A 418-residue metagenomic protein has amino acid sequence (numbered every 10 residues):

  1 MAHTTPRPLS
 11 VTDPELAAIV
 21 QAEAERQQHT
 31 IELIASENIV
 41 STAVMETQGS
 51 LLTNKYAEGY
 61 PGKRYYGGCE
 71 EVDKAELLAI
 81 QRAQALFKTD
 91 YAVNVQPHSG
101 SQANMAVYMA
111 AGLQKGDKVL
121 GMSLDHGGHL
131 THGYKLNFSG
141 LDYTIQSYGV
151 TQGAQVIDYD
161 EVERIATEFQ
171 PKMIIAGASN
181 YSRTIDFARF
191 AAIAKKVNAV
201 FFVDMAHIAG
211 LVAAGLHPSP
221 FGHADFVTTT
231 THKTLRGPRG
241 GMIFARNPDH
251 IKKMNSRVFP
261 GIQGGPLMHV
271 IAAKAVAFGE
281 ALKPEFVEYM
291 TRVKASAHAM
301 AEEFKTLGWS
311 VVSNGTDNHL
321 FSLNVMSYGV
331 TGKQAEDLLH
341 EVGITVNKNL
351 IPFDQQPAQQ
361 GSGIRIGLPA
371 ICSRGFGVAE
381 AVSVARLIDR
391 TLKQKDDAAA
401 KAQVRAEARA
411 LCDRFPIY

Functional and structural regions predicted by a protein language model:
M1-L78, A192, A406-D413, I417-Y418: N-terminal glycine-rich, Lys/His-bearing helix-loop that initiates the first secondary-structure elements of many
A2-P14, A295-S296, A358-Y418: PLP-dependent enzyme catalytic core of the Aspartate aminotransferase-like
V11, E15, A22, K74 (+8 more regions): A non-catalytic, amphipathic alpha-helix used as a structural packing/dimerization or gating element in enzyme scaffolds
E23-H29, K55-P61, P171, I251-S256 (+4 more regions): Short acidic (Asp/Glu) and glycine-rich catalytic loops that position anionic groups and cofactors
T30, P61-G62, D90-A92, G265-M268 (+5 more regions): Flexible, glycine/charged-enriched surface loops at secondary-structure junctions
L78-G308, L368: Conserved PLP-enzyme active-site core in the AAT-like
T151-A154, E280-L282, S327-G329, A370-G375 (+1 more regions): A generic structural motif
S310-G375: Conserved PLP-binding catalytic core of the aspartate aminotransferase-like
